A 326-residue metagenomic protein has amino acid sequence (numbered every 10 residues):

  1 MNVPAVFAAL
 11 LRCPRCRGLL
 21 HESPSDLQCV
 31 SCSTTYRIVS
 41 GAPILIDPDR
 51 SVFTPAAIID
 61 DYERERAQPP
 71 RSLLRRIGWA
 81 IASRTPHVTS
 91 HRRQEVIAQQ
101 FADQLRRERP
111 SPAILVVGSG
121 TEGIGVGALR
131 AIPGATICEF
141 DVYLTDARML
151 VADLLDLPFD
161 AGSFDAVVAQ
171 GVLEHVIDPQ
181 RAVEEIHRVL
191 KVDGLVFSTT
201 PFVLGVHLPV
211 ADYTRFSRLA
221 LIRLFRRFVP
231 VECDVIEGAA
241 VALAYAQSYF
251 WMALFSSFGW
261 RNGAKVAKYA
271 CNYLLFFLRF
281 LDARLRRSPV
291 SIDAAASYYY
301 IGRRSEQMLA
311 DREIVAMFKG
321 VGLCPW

Functional and structural regions predicted by a protein language model:
M1-D160, A166-A169, A295-Y298, S305-W326: Conserved N-terminal segment of class I S-adenosyl-L-methionine
T34, D156, E174, L204 (+1 more regions): Active-site micro-motifs of SAM-dependent methyltransferase domains
D156, H187-R188: Short amphipathic alpha-helices and their capping/turn segments at secondary-structure boundaries
G162, I177-R181: Short N-terminal helix/helix-N-cap motif within the alpha/beta-hydrolase-1
G162-S163, D193: Short acidic capping loops at alpha-helix termini that bridge into adjacent secondary structure
A169-V172, S198: A short beta-strand submotif of the Rossmann-like class I SAM-dependent methyltransferase core that lines
Q180-R181, E185, K191, L195-W326: S-adenosyl-L-methionine-dependent methyltransferase catalytic module, highlighting the catalytic core
